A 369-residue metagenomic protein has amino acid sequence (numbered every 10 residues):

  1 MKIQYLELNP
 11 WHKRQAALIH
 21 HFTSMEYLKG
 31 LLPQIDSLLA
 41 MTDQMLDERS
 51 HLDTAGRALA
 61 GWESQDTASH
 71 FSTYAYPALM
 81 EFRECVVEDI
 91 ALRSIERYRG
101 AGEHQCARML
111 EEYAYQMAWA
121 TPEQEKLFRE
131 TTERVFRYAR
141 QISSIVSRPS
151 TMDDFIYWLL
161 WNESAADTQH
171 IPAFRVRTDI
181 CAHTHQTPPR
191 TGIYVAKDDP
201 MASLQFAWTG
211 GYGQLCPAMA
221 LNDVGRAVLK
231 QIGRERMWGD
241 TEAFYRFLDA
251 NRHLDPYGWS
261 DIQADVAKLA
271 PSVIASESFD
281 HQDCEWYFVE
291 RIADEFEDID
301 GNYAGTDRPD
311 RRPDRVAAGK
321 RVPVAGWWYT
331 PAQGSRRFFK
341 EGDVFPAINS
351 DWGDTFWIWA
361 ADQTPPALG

Functional and structural regions predicted by a protein language model:
M1-E48: Generic N-terminal leader/targeting and pre-domain segments
T23, Y27, H51-T191, V195-Q282 (+2 more regions): Long, low-complexity, charged/polar intrinsically disordered regions
L204-Y212, R336-F345: Short, tandemly repeated low-complexity microdomains enriched for cysteine and small residues
Q214-C216, D343-G353: Cysteine-rich micro-motifs
R236, Y257, Q363-G369: Aromatic/basic micro-patches that form nucleic-acid/chromatin recognition or nuclease catalytic surfaces
P313-A317, T330: Acidic/negatively charged segments and metal-coordination signatures
I348-F356, A360-P366: Ser/Thr/Pro-rich, acidic low-complexity intrinsically disordered regulatory segments
